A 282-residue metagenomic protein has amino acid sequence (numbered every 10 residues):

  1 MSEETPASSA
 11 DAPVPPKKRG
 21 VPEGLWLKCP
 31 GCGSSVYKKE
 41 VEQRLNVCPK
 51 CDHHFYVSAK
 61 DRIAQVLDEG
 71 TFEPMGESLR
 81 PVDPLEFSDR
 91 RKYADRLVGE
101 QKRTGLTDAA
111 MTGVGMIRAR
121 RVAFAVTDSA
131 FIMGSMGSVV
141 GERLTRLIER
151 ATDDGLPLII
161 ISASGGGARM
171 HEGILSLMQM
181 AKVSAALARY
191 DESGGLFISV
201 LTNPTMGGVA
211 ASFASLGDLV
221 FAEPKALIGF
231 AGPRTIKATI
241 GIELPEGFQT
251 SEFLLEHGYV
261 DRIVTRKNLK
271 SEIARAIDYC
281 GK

Functional and structural regions predicted by a protein language model:
M1-K17: N-terminal alpha-helical interaction blocks
R19-P22: N-terminal targeting/trafficking signals and adjacent low-complexity tails
W26, L45: Residues immediately within or flanking Cys/His clusters that coordinate Zn2+ in small zinc-binding modules
C29-C32, C48-C51: Short cysteine-rich clusters marking metal-coordination/redox-active sites
S35-V36, H54-F55: Cys/His-rich microdomains that often coordinate metals
Y56-G134: Long, charge-rich boundary regions
D108-D191, I198: Cleft-lining beta-strand/loop regions that shape enzyme active-site pockets
G165-G281: Conserved catalytic cores of soluble enzyme domains, especially glycine-rich substrate-binding beta-alpha loops
